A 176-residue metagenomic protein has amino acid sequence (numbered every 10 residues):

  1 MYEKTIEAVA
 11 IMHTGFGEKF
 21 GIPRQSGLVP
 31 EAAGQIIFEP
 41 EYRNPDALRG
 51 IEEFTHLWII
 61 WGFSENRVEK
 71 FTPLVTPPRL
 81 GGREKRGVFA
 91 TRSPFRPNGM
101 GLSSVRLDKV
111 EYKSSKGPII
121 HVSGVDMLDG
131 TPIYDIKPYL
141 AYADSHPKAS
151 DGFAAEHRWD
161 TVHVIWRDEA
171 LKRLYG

Functional and structural regions predicted by a protein language model:
M1-S104, D108-G176: Glycine-rich, low-complexity intrinsically disordered segments
